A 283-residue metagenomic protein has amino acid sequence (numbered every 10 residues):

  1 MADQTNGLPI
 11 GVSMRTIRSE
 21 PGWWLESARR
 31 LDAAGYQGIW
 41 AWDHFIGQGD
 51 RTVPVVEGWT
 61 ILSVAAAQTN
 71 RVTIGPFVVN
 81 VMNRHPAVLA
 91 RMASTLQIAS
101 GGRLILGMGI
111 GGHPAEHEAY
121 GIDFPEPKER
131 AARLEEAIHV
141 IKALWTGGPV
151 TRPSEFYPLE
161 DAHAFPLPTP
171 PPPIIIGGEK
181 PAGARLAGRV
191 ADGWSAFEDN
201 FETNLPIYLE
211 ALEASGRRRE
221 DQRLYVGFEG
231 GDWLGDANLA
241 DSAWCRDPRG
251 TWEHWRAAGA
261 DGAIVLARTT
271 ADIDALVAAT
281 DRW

Functional and structural regions predicted by a protein language model:
M1-W283: Active-site-adjacent structural elements that line small-molecule/cofactor binding pockets in enzymes
